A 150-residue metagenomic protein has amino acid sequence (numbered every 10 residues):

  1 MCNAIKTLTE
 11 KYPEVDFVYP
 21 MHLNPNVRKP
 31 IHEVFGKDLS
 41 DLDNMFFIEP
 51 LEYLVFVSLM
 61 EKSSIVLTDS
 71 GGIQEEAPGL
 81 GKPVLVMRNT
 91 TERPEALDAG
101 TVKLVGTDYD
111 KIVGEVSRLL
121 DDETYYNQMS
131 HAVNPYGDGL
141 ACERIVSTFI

Functional and structural regions predicted by a protein language model:
M1-Y19, P25-I150: Nucleotide-activated sugar donor-binding and catalytic core shared by glycosyltransferases and related lipid-linked
